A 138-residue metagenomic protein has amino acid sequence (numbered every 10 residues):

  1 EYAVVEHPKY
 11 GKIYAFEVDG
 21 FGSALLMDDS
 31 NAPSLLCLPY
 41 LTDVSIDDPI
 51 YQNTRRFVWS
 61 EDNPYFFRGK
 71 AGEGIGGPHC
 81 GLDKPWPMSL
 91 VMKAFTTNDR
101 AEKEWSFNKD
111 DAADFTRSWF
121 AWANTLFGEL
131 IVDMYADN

Functional and structural regions predicted by a protein language model:
E1-M88: Extended ligand-binding clefts on enzyme/binding-domain cores
L25-S45, L82-N138: C-terminal capping/lid segments that line or modulate ligand- or cofactor-binding pockets
